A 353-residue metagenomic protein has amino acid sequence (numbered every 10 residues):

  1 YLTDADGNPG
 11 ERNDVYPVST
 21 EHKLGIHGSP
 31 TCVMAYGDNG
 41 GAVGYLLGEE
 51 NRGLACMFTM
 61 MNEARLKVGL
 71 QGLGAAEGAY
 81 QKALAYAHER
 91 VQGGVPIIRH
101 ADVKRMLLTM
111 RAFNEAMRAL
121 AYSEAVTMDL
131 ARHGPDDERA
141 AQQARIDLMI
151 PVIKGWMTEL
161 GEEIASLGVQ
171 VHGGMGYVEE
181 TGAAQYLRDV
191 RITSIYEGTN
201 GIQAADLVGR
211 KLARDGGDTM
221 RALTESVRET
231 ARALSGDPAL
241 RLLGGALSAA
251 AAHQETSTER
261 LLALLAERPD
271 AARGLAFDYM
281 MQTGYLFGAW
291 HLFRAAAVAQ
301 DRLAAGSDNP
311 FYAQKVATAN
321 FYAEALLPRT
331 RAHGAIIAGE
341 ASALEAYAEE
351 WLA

Functional and structural regions predicted by a protein language model:
Y1-H253: Internal glycine-rich alpha/beta core junctions
R214, T230-A353: C-terminal amphipathic alpha-helical interaction region
